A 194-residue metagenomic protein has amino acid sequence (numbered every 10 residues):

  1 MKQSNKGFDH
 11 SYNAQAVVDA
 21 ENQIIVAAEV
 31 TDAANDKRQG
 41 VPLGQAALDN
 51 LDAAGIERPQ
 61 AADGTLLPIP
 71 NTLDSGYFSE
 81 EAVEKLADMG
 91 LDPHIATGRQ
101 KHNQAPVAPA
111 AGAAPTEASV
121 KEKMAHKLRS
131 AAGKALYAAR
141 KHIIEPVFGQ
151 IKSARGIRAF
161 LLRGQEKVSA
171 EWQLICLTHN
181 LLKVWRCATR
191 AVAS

Functional and structural regions predicted by a protein language model:
M1-S194: Anion-binding and metal-coordination hotspots
